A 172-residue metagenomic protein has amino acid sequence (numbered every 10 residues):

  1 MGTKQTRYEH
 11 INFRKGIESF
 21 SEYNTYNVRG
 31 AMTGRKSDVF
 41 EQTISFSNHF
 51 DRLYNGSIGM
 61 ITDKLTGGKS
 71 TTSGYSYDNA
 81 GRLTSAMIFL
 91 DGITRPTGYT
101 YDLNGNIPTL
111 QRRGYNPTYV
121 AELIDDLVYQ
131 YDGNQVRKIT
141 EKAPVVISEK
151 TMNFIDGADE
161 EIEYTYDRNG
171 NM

Functional and structural regions predicted by a protein language model:
M1-M172: Acidic/glycine-rich beta-solenoid
